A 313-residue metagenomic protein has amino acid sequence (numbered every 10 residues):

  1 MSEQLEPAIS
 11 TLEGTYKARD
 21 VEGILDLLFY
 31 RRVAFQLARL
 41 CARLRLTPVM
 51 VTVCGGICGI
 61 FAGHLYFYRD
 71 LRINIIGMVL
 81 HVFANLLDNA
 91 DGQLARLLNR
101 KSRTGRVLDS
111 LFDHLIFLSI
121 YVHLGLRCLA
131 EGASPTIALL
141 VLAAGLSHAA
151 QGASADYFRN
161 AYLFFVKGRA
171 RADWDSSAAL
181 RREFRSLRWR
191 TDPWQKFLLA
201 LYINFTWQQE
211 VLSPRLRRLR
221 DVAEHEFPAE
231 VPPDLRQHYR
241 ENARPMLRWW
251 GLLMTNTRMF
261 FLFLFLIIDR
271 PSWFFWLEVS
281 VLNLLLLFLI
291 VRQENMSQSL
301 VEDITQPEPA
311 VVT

Functional and structural regions predicted by a protein language model:
M1-V33, N160-T313: C-terminal membrane-associated helical module and adjoining short loops/tails
L40, I60-H64, L262-L264: Alpha-helical transmembrane segments of multipass membrane proteins
P48-T104, Y121, A138-S147: Membrane-embedded alpha-helical segments that form the functional core of polytopic membrane enzymes, especially those
P48-V53, D109-F117, L247-N256: Select subsegments of transmembrane alpha-helices in polytopic membrane proteins, especially boundary-proximal
A62-F67, I120, L124, L266 (+1 more regions): Structural signal for membrane-spanning alpha-helices in multi-pass inner-membrane proteins, emphasizing helix cores
F67-I73, A130-S134, I267-W276: Transmembrane helix interruption/hinge and helix-loop junction motifs
A95, N99-F112, R171-D175, Q306-V311: Juxtamembrane helix-capping/reentrant segments at transmembrane boundaries
L129-Y162: Alpha-helical transmembrane segments
